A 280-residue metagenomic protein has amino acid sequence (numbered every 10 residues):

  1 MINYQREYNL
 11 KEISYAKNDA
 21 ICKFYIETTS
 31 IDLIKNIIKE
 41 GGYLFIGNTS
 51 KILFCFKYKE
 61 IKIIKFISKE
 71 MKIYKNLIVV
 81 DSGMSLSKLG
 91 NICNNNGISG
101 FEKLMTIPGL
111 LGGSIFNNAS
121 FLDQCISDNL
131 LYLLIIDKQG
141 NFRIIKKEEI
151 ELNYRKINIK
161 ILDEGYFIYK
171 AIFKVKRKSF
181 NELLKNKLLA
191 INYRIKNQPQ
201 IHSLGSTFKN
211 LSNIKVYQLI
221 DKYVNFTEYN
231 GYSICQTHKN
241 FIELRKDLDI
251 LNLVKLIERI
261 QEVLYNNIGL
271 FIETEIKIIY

Functional and structural regions predicted by a protein language model:
M1-N117: Anion-binding (especially nucleotide phosphate/pyrophosphate-binding) glycine-rich loop and adjoining beta-alpha core
I21, D128, Y166-I168: A general secondary-structure signal for short beta-strands and their flanking turns/coil in non-transmembrane regions
K39, I46-N48, N129, H202 (+1 more regions): Short, basic and Ser/Thr-rich N-terminal targeting/leader segments
I52, E102-M105, N118-C125, L133 (+1 more regions): A generic local secondary-structure boundary/capping motif
E70-K72, L131-D137: Short polybasic amphipathic segments
G112-I126, R143, V175: Core subunits and conserved enzymes of cellular information-processing and envelope-translocation systems across
I136, F142-E258, E262, N266-Y280: Phosphate/pyrophosphate- and phosphate-bearing ligand-binding catalytic cores of soluble enzymes
